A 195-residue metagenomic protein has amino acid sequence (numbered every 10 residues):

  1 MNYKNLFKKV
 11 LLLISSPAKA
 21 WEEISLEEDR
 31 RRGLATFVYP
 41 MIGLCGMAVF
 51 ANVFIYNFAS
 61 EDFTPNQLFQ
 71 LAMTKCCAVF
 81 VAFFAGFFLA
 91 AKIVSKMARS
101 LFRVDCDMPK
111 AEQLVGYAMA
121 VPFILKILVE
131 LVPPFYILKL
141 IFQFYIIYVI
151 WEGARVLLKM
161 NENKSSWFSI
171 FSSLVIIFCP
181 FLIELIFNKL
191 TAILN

Functional and structural regions predicted by a protein language model:
M1-N2, N195: N-terminal hydrophobic targeting signals that begin at the initiator methionine
N2-C106: Selected alpha-helical membrane-embedding segments in polytopic membrane proteins
A51-P65, I124-P134, L182-F187: Transmembrane helix-loop junctions in multi-pass membrane proteins
S95-F181: Hydrophobic alpha-helical transmembrane segments and adjacent short intramembrane/lumenal linkers of inner/organellar
C179-N195: Juxtamembrane boundary at the C-terminal end of a transmembrane helix
